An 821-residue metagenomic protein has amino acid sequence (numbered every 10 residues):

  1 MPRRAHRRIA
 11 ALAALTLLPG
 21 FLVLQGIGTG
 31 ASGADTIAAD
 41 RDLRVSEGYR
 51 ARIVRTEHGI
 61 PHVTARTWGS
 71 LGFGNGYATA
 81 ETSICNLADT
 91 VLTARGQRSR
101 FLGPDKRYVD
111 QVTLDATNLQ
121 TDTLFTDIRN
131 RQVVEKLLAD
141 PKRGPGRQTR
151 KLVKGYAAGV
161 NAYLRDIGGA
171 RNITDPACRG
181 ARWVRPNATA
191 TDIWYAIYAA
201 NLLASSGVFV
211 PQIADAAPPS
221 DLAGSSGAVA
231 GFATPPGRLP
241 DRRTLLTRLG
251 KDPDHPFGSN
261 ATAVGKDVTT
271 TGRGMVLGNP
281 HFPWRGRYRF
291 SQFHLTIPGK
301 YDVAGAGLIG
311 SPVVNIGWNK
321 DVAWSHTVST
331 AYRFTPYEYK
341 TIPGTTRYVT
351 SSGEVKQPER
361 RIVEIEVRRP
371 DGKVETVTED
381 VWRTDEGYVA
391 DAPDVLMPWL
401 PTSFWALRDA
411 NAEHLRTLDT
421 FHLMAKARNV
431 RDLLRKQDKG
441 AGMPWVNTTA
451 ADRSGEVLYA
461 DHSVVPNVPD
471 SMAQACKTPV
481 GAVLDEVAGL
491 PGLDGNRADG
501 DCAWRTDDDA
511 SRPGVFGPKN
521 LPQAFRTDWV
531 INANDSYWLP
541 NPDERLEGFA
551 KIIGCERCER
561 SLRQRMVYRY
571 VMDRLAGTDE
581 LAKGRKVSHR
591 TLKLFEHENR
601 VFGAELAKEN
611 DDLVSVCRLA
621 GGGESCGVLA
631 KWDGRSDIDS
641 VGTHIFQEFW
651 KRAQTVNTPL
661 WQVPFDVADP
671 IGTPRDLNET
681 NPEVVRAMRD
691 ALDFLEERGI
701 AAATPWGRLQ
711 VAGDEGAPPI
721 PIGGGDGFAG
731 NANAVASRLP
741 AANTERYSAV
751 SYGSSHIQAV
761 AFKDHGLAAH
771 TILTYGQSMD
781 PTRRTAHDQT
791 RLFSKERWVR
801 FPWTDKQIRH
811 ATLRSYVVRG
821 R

Functional and structural regions predicted by a protein language model:
P2-A34: Secretory targeting and sorting signals
I37-M275, P280-G286, L295-K300, G305-G307 (+2 more regions): Substrate-recognition/specificity elements adjacent to catalytic centers across diverse enzyme folds
A65, S70-T117, S325-V374, R505-R560 (+1 more regions): Gly/Pro-rich active-site capping loops and adjacent beta-alpha segments that organize cofactor/substrate pockets
A65-D89, S291, V381-P398, S403: Short, surface-exposed, low-complexity cationic segments
T149-G159, G286, T417, D432-K436 (+2 more regions): Stable alpha-helical elements in mature extracytoplasmic
I297-P298, V303-I309, G317-V322, H326-G492: Glycine- and hydrophobic-rich flexible loops that cap the catalytic core of alpha/beta enzyme folds
F334, M443-G577, R635-S636, F649-Q654: Hydrophobic alpha-helical segments
N541-G622, Q710-R821: Terminal end segments
